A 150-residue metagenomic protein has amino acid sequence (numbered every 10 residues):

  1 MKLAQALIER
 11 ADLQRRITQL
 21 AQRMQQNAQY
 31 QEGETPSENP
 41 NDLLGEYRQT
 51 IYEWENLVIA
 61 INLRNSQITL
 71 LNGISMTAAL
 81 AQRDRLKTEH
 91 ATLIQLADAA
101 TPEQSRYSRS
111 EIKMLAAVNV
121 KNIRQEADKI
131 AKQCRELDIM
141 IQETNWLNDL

Functional and structural regions predicted by a protein language model:
M1-L150: Structural preference for solvent-exposed beta-strand-turn elements and adjacent flexible terminal/loop segments within
